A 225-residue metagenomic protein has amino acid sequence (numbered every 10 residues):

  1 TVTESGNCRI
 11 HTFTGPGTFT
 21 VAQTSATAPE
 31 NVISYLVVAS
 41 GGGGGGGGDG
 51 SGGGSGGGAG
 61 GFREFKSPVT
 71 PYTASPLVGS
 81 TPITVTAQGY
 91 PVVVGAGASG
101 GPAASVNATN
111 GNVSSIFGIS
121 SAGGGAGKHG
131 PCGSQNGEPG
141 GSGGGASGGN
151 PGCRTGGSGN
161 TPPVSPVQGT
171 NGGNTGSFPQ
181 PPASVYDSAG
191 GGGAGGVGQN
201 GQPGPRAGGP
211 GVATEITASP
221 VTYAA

Functional and structural regions predicted by a protein language model:
T1-A225: Glycine-biased low-complexity/repetitive sequence motifs
